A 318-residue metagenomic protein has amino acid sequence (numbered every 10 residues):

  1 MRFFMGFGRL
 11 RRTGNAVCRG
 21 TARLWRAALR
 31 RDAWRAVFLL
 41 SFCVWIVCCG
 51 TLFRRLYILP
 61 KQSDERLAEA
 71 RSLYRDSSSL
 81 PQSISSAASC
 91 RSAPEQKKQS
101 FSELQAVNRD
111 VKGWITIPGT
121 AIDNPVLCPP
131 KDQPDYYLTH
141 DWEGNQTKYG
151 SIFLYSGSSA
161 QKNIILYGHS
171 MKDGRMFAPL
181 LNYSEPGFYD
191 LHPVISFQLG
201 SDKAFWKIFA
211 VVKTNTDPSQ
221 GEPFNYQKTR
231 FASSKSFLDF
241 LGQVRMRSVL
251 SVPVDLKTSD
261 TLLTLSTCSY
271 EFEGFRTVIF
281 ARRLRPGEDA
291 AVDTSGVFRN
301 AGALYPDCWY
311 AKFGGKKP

Functional and structural regions predicted by a protein language model:
M1-D32: N-terminal Lys/Arg-rich, disordered targeting/topogenic segments
G6-L10, S41, S86-S89: Intrinsically disordered, low-complexity serine/threonine-rich segments
A16-V17, L40, P60: Intrinsically disordered, low-complexity segments enriched in polar/charged small residues
A33-I46: Alpha-helical transmembrane segments
W45-P318: Solvent-exposed, non-transmembrane regions of membrane-associated and secreted proteins
